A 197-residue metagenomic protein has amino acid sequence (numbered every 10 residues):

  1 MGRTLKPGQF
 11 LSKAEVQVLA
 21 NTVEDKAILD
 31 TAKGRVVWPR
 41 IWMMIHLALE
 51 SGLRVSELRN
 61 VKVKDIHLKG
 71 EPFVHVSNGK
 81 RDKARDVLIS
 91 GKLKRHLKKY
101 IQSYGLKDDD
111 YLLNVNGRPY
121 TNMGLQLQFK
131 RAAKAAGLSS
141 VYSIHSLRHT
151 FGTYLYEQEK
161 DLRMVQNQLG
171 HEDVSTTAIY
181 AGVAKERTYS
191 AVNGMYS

Functional and structural regions predicted by a protein language model:
M1-S197: Conserved catalytic core of the tyrosine transesterase superfamily
